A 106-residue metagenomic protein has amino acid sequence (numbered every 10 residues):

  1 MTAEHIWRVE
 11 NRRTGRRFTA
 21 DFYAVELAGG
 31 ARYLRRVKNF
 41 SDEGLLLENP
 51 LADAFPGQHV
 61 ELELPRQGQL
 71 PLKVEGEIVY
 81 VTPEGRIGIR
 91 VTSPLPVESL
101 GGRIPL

Functional and structural regions predicted by a protein language model:
M1-L106: Structured alpha-helical
